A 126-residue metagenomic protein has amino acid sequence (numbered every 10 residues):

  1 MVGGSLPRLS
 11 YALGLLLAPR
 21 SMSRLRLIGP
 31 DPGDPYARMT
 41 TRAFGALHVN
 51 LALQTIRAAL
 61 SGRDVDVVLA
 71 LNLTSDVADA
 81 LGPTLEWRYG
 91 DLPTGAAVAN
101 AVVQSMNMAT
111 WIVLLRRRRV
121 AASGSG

Functional and structural regions predicted by a protein language model:
M1-G126: Short amphipathic, positively biased membrane-proximal segments that drive organelle/inner-membrane targeting
